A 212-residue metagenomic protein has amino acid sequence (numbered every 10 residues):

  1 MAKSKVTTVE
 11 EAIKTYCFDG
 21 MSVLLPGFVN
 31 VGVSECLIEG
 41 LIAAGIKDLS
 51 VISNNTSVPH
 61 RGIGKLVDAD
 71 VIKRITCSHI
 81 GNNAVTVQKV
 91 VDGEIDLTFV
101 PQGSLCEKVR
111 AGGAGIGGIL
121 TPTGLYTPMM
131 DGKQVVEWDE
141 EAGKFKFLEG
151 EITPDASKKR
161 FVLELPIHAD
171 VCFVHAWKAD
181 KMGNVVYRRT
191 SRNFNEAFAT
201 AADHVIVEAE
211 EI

Functional and structural regions predicted by a protein language model:
M1-I212: Conserved alpha/beta enzyme-core scaffold
